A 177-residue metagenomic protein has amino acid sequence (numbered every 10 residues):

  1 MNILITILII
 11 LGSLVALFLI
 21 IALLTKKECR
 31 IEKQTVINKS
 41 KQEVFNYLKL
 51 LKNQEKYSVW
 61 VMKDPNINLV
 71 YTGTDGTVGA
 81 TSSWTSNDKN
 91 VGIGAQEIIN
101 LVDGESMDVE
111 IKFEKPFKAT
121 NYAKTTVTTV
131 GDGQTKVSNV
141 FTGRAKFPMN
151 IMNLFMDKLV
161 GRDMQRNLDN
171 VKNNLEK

Functional and structural regions predicted by a protein language model:
N2-N68: Hydrophobic ligand-binding cavity/cleft-lining segments
I3-V15, L19, L23-L24, K63 (+2 more regions): Hydrophobic-ligand binding "helix-grip"
E32, V70, M152-F155: Conserved short-loop catalytic and cofactor-binding motifs
I37, D75, V91-G92, D157 (+1 more regions): Solvent-exposed, acidic/flexible segments
K49, N53, N87, D103 (+1 more regions): Sec-exported extracytoplasmic/periplasmic mature domains
N53-A95, G104: Short beta-edge strand/loop motif at the mouth of beta-sheet-based domains
D108-R166, V171-N173, K177: Beta-strand/loop substructures that line and gate deep hydrophobic ligand-binding cavities in soluble
